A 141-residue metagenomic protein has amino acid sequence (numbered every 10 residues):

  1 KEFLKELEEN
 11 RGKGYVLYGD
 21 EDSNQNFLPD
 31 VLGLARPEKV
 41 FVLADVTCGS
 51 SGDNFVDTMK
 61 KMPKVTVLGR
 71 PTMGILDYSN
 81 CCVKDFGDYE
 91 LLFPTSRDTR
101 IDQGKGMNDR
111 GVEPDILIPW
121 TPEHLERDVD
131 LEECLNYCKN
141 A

Functional and structural regions predicted by a protein language model:
K1-A141: C-terminal "post-core" interaction segments
